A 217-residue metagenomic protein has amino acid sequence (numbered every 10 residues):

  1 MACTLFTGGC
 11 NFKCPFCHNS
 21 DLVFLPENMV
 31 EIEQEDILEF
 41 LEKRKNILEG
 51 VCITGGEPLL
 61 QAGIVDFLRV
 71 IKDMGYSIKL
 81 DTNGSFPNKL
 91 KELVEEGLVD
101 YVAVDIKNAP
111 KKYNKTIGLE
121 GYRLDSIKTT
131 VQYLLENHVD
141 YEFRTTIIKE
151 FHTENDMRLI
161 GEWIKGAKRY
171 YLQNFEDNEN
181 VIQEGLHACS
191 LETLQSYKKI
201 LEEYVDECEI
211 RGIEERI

Functional and structural regions predicted by a protein language model:
M1-I32: Canonical Radical SAM [4Fe-4S] cluster-binding loop centered on the CxxxCxxC motif and its immediate flanking residues
C3, A188, E209-G212: Class I S-adenosyl-L-methionine
F6, T54-G55, T82: A secondary-structure boundary/capping signal
H18, D36-I37, K89, Y197: Hydrophobic alpha-helical segments typical of transmembrane helices and their membrane-interface/capping positions
S20-V51: Conserved alpha-helical substructure of the radical SAM core
D21, G55, I106, N174 (+1 more regions): Residues that line or immediately flank small-molecule/substrate-binding pockets and catalytic motifs
L38-G50, L59-L191: Conserved AdoMet/S-adenosylmethionine-binding subsite of the radical SAM
Q195-I217: A C-terminal junction/extension of Radical SAM enzymes
